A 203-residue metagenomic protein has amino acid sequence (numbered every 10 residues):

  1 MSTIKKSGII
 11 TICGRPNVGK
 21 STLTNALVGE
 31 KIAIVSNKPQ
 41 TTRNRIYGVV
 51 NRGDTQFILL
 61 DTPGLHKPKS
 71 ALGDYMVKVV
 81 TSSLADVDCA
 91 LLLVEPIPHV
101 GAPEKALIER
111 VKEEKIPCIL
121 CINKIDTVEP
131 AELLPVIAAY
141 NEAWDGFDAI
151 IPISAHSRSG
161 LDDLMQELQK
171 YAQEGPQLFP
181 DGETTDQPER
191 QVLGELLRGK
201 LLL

Functional and structural regions predicted by a protein language model:
M1-C89, V94: Conserved G1/Walker A P-loop phosphate-binding module
E30, V49-G53, P68, S83-A90 (+3 more regions): Conserved, well-folded catalytic cores of nucleic-acid-processing and energy-transducing macromolecular machines
P39-T41, P63-H66, P96-V100, I125-V128 (+1 more regions): Conserved nucleotide-binding/hydrolysis micro-motifs of P-loop NTPases
N51, Q56, K78-I150: Conserved C-terminal guanine-recognition region of P-loop GTPase G domains, centered on the G4
I116-P117, D126-E189: Canonical P-loop GTPase G-domain recognition
G182-L203: Long, well-ordered amphipathic alpha-helical subdomains in the mid-to-C-terminal portions of large enzyme subunits
